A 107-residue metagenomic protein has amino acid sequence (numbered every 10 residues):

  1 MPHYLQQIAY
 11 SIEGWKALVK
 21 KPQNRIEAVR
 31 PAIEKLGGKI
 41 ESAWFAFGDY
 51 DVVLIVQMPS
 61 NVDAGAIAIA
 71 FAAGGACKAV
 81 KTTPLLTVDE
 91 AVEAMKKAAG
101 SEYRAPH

Functional and structural regions predicted by a protein language model:
M1-H107: A compositional/biophysical signature of low hydrophobicity enriched in polar/charged and small residues
